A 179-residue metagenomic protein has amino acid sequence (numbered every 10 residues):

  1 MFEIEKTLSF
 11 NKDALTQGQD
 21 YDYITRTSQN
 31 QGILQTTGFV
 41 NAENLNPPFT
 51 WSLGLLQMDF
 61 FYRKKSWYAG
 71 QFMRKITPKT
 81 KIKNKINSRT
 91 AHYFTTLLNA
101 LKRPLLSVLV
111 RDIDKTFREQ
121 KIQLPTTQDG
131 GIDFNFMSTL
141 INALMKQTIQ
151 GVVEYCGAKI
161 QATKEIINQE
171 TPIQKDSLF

Functional and structural regions predicted by a protein language model:
M1-F179: Charged, alpha-helix-forming regions
